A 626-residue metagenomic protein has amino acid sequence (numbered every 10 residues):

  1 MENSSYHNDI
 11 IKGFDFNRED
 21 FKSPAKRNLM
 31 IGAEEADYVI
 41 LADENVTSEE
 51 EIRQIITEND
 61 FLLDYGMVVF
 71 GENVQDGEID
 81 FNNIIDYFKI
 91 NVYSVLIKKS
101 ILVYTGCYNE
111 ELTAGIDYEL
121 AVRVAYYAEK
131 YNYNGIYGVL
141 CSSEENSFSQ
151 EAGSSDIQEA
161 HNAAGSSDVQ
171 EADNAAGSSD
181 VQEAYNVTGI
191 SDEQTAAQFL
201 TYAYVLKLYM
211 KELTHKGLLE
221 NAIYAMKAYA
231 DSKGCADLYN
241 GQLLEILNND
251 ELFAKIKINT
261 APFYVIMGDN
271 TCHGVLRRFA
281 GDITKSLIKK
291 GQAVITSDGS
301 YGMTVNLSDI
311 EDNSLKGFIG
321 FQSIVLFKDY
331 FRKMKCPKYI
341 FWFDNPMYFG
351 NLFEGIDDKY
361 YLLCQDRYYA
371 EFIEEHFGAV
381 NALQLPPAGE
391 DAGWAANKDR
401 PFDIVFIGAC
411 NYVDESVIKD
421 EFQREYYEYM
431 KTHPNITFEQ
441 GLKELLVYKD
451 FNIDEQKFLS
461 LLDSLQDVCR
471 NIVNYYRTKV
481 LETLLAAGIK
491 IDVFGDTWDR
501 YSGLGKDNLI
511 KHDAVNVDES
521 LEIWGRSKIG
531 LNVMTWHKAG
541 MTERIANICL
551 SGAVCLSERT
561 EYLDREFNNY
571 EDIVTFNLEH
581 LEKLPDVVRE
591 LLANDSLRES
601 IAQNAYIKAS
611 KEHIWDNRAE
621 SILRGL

Functional and structural regions predicted by a protein language model:
N17-E34: Glycine-rich, basic loop-to-helix element that forms the pyrophosphate-binding segment of sugar-nucleotide handling
V39: Short aromatic/hydrophobic "clamp" motif used to bind/position activated sugar donors
V46-E78: Conserved donor NDP-sugar-binding/catalytic core segment of glycosyltransferases
E78-I97: A recurrent flexible, glycine/aromatic-enriched loop bordering the glycosyltransferase active site that acts as
T113-L120: Acidic donor-binding loop at a coil-to-helix junction in glycosyltransferase catalytic cores that engages
D250-K335, L462-D463, D467, Y475 (+2 more regions): N-terminal pre-catalytic "stem/leader" segment of glycosyltransferase-like enzymes
K255-P262, I266-F279, H376, V380-K538 (+1 more regions): Nucleotide-sugar donor-binding catalytic core of glycosyltransferases
Y264-D269, R278-G291, I295-G299, G355-D357 (+4 more regions): Catalytic binding pocket for nucleotide-activated donors in carbohydrate/polymer assembly enzymes
